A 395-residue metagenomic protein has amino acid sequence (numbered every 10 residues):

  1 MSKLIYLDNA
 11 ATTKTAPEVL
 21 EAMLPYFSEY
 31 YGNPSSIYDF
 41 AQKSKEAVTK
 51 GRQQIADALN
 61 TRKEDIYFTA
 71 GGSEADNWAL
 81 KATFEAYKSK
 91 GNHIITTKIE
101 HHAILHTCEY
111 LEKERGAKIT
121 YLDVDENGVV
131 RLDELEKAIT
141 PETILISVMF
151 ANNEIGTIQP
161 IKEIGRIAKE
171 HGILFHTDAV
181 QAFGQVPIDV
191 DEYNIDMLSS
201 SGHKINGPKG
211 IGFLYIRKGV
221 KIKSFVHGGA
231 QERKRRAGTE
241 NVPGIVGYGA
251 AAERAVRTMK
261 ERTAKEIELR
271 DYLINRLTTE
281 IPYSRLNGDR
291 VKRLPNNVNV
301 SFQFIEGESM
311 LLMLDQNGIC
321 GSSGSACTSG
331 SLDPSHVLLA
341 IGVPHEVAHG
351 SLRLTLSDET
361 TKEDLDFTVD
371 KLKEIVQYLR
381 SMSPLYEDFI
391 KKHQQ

Functional and structural regions predicted by a protein language model:
M1-Q395: Pyridoxal 5′-phosphate
